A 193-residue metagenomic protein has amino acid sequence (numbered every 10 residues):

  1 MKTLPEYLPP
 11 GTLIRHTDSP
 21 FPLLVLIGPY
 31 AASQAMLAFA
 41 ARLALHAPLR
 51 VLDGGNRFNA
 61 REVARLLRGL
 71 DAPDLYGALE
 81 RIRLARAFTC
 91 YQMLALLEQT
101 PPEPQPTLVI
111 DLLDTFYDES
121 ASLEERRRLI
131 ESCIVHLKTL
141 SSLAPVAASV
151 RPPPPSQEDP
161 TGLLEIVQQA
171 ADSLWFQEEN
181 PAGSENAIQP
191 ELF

Functional and structural regions predicted by a protein language model:
M1-R68, L192-F193: The Walker A/P-loop phosphate-binding site
P22-L24, A47-L52, P104-I110, L143-V150 (+1 more regions): Hydrophobic beta-strand segments of well-ordered beta-sheets in folded domains
I27, L84-A87, L174-Q177: Short acidic-hydrophobic, aromatic-tinged amphipathic segments that line or gate anion-handling sites
A35-F39, A95-L97, G162-L163: A short acidic, amphipathic alpha-helical/loop segment
L37, L123-L137, D159-T161: Well-ordered, non-membrane alpha-helical segments in soluble/globular domains
G54-E119: Conserved inter-motif catalytic segment of the P-loop NTP-binding fold
T115-S120, P154-E158: Short, solvent-exposed loop/turn segments at secondary-structure junctions
T139-F193: Phosphate-binding/switch region of NTP-binding enzymes
